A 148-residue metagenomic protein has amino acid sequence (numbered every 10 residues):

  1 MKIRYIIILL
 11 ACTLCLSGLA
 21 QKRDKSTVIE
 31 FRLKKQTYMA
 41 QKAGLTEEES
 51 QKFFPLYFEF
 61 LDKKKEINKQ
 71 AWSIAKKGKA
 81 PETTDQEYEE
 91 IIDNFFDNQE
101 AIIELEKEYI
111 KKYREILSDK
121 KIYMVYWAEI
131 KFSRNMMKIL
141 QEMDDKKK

Functional and structural regions predicted by a protein language model:
M1-Y5, Q21: Positively charged n-region of N-terminal signal peptides that target proteins for export
Y5-L14: Sec-dependent N-terminal signal peptides
L16-A20: Sec/Tat signal peptide C-region and signal peptidase I cleavage site
K22-M39: Short N-terminal segments immediately surrounding and downstream of signal-peptide cleavage
K35, M39-I116: Amphipathic alpha-helical segments
E59, I103, K107-K148: Amphipathic, charged alpha-helical segments and their helix-to-coil junctions in extracytoplasmic/peripheral assemblies
